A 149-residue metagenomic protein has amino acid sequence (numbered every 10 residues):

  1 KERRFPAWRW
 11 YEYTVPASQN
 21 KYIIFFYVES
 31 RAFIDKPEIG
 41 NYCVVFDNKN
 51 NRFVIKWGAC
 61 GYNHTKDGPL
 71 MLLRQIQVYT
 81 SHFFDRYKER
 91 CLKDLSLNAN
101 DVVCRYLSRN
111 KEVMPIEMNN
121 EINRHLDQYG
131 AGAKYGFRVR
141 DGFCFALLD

Functional and structural regions predicted by a protein language model:
K1-D149: Ribonuclease/tRNase effector modules and their secretory precursors
